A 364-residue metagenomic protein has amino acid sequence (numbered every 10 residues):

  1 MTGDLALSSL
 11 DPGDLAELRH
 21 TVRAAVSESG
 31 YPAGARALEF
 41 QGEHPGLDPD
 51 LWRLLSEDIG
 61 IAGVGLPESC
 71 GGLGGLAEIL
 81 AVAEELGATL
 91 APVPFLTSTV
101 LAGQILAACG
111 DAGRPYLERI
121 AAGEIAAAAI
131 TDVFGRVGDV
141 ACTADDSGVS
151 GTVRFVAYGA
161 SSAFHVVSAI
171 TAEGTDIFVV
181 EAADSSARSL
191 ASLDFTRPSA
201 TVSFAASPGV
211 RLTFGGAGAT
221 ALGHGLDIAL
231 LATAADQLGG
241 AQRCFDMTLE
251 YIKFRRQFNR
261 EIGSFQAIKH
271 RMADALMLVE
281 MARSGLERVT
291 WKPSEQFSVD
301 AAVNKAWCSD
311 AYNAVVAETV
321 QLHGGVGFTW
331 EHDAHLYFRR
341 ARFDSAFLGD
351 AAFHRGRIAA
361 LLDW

Functional and structural regions predicted by a protein language model:
M1-T89, D227-W364: Alpha-helical interface subdomain recognition
S9, R114-Q242, D246: FAD-binding core of flavoproteins
G30, V93-D111: N-terminal glycine-rich flavin-associated loop
E68, V82-A83, V93-T97, P115: Extended, compositionally biased flexible segments
G72-L73, P92-T99, I120: Active-site nucleophile and cofactor-binding loops and adjacent substrate-binding regions of central metabolic enzymes
A81, E85, L101-A108, P115 (+1 more regions): Generic beta-strand or strand-like secondary-structure segments
G103-Q104, A108, G123, A128 (+1 more regions): Structured catalytic cores of enzymes that bind and process phosphorylated ligands/cofactors
